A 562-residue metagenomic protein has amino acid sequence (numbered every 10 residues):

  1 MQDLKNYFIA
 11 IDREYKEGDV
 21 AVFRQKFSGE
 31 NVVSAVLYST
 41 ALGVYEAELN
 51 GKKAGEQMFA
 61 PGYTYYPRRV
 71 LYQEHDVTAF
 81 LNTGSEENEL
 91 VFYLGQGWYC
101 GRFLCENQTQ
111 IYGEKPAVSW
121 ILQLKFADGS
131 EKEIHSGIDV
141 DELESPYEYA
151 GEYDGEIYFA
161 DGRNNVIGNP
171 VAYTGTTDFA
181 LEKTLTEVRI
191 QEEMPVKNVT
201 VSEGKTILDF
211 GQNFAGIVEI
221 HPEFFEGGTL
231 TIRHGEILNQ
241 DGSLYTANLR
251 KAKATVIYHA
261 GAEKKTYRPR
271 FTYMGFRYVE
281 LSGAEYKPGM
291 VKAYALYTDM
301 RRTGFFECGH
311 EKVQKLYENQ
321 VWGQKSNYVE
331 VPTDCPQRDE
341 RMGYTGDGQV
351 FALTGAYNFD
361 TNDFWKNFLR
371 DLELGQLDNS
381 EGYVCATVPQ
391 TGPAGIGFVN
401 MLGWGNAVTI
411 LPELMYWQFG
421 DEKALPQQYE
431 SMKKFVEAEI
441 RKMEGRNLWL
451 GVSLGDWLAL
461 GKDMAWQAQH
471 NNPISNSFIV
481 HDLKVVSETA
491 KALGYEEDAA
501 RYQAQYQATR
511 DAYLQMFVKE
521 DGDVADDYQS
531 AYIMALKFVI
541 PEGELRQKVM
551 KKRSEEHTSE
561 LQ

Functional and structural regions predicted by a protein language model:
M1-R338, G346-D347, D363-K366, N379-E381 (+3 more regions): Extracellular/oxidizing-compartment recognition motifs
W98, G343-Q562: Active-site core of glycosidic bond-cleaving carbohydrate-active enzymes
